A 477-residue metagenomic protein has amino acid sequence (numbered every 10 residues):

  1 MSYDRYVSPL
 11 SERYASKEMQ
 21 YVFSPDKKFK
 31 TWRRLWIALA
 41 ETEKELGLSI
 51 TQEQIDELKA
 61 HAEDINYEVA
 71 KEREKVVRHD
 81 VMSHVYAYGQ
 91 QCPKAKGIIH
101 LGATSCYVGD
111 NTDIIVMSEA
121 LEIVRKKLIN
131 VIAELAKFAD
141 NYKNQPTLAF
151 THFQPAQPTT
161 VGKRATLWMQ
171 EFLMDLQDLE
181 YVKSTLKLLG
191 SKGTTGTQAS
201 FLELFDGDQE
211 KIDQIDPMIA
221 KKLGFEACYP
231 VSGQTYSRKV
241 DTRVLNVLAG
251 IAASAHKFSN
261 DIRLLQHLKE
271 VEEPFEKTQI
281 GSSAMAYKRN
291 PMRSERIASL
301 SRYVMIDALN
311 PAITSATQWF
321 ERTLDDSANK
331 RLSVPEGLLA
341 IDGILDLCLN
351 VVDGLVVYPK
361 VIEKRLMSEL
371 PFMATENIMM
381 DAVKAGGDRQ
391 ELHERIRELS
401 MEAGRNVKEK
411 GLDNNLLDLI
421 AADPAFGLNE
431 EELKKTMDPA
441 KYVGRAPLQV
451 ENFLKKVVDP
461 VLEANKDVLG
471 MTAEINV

Functional and structural regions predicted by a protein language model:
S2-A199, G207-A220, G281-S282, M292-R296 (+3 more regions): A helix-coil-helix interface module used to build multimeric assemblies and to scaffold catalytic/cofactor sites
Q20-S24, V69-K71, Q279-S299, E321-E336 (+4 more regions): Short beta-alpha connecting loops at secondary-structure transitions that line or flank enzyme active sites
R78-V81, L128, I132-L135, A165-L179 (+5 more regions): Alpha-helical transition-metal enzyme core signature, strongest for iron centers
A136, D140-G162, E272-K288, E321-A328 (+1 more regions): Glycine-rich cofactor-pocket loops
P217-Q234: A short, charged helix-loop
T235-E270, P274, Q279-A340: A conserved active-site cap/scaffold subdomain adjacent to cofactor or substrate pockets
E272, R395-E402: Active/binding-pocket-proximal capping segment
Y303-R389, R395: Long, amphipathic alpha-helical stalk/connector segments used for oligomerization, subunit docking, or mechanical
